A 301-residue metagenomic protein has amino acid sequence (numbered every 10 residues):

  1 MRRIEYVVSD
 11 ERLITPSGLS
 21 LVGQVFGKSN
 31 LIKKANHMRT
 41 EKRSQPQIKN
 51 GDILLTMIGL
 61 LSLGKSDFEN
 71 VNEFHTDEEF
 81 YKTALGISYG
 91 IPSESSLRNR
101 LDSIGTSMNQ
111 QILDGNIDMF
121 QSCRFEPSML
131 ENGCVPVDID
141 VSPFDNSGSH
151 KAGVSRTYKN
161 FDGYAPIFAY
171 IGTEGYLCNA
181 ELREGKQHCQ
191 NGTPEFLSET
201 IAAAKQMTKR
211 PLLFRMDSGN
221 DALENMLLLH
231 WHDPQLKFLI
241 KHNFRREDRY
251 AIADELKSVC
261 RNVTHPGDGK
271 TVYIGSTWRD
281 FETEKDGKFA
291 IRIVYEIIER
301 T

Functional and structural regions predicted by a protein language model:
M1-D162, F168-H188, P194-M207, W231-H232: Dynamic "connector" segments at or just before major functional cores
R2-I4, V8, K237-T301: An anionic, glycine-rich sequence signature occurring as long contiguous blocks
V137-I139, A180, L212-M216, F238-I240: Hydrophobic faces of well-ordered beta-strands that scaffold small-molecule active sites in alpha/beta enzyme cores
G148, A222-L228, D248-D254: A short acidic (Asp/Glu
F196-T200, R215, N225: Short, hydrophobic/aromatic alpha-helical segments in well-folded domains
A203, T208-R215, G219: A conserved hydrophobic secondary-structure block that centers on an alpha-helix together with its immediately flanking
F214-L223, F244-R246: Acidic, metal-coordinating catalytic cores used for nucleic-acid/nucleotide bond scission and strand-transfer chemistry
M226-K237: Short, surface-exposed basic-aromatic patches at helix termini and helix-loop junctions that form
